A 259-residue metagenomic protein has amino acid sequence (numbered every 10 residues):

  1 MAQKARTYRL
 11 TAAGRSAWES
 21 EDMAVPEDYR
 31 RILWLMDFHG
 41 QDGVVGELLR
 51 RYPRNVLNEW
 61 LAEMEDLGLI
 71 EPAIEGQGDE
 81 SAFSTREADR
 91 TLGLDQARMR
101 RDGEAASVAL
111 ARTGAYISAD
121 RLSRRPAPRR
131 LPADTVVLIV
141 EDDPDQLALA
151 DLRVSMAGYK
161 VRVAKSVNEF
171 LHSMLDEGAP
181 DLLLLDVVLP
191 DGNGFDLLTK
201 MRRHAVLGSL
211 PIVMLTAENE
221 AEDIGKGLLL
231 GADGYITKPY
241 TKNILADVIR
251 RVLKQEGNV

Functional and structural regions predicted by a protein language model:
E21-T135, L149, A157-Y159, K165 (+1 more regions): Long, charge-rich, low-complexity alpha-helical segments
T135, K165-S166, N193-T199: Acidic catalytic/metal-coordinating carboxylates
E141: Conserved acidic carboxylate
A148-S155, N243: Charged docking surfaces used in two-component/phosphorelay signaling
V163-L182: Acidic, metal-coordinating helix/loop segments flanking the phosphotransfer/catalytic sites of two-component signaling
D186-V187, T216: Active-site residues of response regulator receiver
D196, N219-I236, D247: Alpha4 helix (beta4-alpha4-beta5 surface) of REC/receiver domains from two-component response regulators
Y240-R250: C-terminal output helix
